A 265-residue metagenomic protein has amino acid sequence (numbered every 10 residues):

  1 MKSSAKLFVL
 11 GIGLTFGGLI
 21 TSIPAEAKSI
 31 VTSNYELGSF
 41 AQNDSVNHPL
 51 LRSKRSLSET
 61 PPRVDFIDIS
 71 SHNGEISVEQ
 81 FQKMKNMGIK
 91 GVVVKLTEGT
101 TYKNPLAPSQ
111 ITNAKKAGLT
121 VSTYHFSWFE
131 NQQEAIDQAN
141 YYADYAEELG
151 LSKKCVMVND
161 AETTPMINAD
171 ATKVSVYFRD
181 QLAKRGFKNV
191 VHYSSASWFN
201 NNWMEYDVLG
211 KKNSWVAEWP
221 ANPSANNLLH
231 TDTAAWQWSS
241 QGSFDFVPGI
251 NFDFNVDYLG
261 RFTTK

Functional and structural regions predicted by a protein language model:
M1-A27: Sec-dependent N-terminal signal peptides of Gram-positive bacterial secreted proteins and lipoproteins
V9, F16-G17, E75-S77, I167 (+3 more regions): Residues in flexible loops and secondary-structure boundaries
G18-S53, I89-V121, N200-K212: Short, charged N-terminal helix-start/capping segments
I30-S71, V208-K265: Functionally critical loop-and-helix segments that line ligand-binding/catalytic clefts of soluble enzyme domains
K54-R179, A183-R185: Substrate-binding cleft of extracellular glycoside hydrolase catalytic domains
T101, E130, F199-N201, P223 (+1 more regions): Flexible, glycine-rich phosphate/dinucleotide-binding loops and adjacent beta-alpha linkers at cofactor/substrate
S109-Q110, A114, Q132-E134, T163-I167 (+3 more regions): Noncatalytic linker/hinge segments flanking ATPase motor cores
K153-L229: Catalytic domains of cell-wall/extracellular-matrix polysaccharide-remodeling enzymes, centered on de-N-acetylation
